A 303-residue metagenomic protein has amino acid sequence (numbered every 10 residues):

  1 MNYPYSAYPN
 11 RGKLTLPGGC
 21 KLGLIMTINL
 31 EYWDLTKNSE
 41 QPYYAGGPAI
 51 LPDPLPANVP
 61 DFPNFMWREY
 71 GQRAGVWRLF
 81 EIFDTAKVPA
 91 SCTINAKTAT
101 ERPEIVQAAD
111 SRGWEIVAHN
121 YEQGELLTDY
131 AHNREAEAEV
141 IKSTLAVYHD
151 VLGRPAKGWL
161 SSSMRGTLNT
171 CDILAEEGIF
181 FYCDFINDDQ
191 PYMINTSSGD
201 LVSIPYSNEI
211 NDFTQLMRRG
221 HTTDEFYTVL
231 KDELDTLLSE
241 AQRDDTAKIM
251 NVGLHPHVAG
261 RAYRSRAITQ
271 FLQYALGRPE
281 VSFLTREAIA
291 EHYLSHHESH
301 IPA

Functional and structural regions predicted by a protein language model:
M1-G158, S163-V202, T228-V252, V258-A303: Catalytic alpha-helical scaffold of carbohydrate-active enzymes acting on polysaccharides/glycoconjugates
P205-S239: A conserved mid-domain beta-alpha-beta active-site/ligand-binding segment of alpha/beta enzyme cores
